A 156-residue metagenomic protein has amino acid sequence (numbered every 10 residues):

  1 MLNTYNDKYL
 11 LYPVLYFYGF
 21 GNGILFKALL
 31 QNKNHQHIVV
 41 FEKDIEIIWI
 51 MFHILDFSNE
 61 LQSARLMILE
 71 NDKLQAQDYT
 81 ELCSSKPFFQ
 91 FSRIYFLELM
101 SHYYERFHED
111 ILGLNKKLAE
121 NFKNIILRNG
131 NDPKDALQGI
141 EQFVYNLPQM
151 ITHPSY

Functional and structural regions predicted by a protein language model:
M1-Y156: N-terminal donor/sugar-recognition subdomains of glycan-related enzymes, prototypically the membrane-proximal stem
